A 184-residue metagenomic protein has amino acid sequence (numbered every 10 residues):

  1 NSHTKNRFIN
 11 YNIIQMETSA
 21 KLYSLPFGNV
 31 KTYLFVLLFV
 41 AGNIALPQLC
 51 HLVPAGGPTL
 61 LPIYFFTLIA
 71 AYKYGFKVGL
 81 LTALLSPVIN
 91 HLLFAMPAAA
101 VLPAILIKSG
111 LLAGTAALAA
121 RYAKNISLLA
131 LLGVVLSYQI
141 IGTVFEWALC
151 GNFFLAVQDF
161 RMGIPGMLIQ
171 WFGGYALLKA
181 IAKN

Functional and structural regions predicted by a protein language model:
N1-Q15: N-terminal amphipathic/basic-hydrophobic helices that include classical n-h-c signal peptides and signal-anchor
E17-A70, K77-V78: Hydrophobic transmembrane alpha-helices
G28-F39, L60-Y64, V101, I105 (+3 more regions): Residue-level signature of transmembrane alpha-helical entry/exit and packing/kink sites in multi-pass membrane
V40-Q48, L85-A95, V135-V144: Aromatic-anchored segments of alpha-helical transmembrane domains
P47, A71, L112-A120, G174 (+1 more regions): Hydrophobic transmembrane alpha-helices
L52-G57, A95-P103, R121-N184: Membrane-embedded alpha-helical hairpins and interfacial helices in multi-pass inner-membrane proteins
T59-I69, L106-L111, I164, L168-I169: Membrane-embedded alpha-helical segments of multi-pass membrane proteins, especially the transmembrane helices
L81-L118: Helix-adjacent hinge/juxtasegments
